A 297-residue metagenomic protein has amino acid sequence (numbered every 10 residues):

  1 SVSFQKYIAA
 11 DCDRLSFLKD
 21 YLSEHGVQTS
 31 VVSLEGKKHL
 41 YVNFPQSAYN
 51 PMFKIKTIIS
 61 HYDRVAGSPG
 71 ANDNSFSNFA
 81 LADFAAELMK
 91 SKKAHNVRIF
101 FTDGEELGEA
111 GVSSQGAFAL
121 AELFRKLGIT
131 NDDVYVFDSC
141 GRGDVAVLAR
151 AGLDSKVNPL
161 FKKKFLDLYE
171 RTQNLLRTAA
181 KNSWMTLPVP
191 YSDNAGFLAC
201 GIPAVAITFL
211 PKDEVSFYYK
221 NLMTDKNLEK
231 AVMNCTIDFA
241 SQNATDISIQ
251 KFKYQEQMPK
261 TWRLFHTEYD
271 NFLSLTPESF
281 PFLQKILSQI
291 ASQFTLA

Functional and structural regions predicted by a protein language model:
S1-Y49: A non-catalytic alpha/beta surface segment that caps or lines the substrate-entry region of metallo-dependent hydrolase
H25, M52-K54, K93-V97, I129-D133 (+1 more regions): Loop/turn elements at helix/coil->beta-strand transitions in domains of secreted/extracellular proteins
Q28, E35-K38, Q46-A48, Y62-A66 (+3 more regions): Solvent-exposed loop/turn segments at secondary-structure junctions within structured extracellular/periplasmic domains
T29-L34, V97, W184-M185: Surface-exposed patches in mature extracellular/periplasmic domains of secreted proteins
Y41, T57-I59, R98-F101, D132-F137 (+1 more regions): Structural recognition of the beta-strand scaffold that forms the well-ordered cores of secreted hydrolase catalytic
V65-K164, E170-A179, T186-P190, N194: Acidic/histidine-rich catalytic neighborhood of metal-dependent amide-processing enzymes
E214-A297: His/Asp/Glu-rich mid-to-C-terminal helical/loop segments that flank catalytic regions of hydrolases
